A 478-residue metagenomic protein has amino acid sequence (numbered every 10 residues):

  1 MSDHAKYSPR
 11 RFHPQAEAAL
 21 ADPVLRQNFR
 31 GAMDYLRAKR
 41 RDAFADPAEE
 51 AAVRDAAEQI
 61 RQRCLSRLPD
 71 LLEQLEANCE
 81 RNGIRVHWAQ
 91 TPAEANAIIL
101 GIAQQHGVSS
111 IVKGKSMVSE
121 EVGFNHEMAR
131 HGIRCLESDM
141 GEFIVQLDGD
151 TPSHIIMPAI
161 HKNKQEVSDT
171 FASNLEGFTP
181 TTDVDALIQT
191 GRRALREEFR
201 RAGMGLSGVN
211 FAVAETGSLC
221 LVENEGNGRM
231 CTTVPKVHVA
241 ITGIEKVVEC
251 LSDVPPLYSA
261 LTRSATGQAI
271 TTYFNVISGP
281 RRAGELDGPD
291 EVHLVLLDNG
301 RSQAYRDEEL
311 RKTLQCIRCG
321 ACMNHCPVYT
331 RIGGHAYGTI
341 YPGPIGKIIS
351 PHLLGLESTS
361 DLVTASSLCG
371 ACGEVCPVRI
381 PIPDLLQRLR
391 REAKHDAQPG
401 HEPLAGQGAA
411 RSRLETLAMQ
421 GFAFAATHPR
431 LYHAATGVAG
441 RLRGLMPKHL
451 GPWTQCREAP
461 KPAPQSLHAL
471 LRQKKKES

Functional and structural regions predicted by a protein language model:
M1-E309: The feature marks the mature, well-folded catalytic cores of soluble enzymes
A5-F29, M33, R388, L414-S478: Intrinsic disorder at enzyme termini
Q74, N78, N82, I98-I102 (+11 more regions): Generic, well-ordered alpha-helical scaffold segments in large soluble proteins
E94, T271-G284, R318, Y329-G333 (+3 more regions): A glycine-rich phosphate-binding loop feature that marks nucleotide/adenosyl-phosphate handling sites
G141, A269-Y273, P403, R413 (+2 more regions): Short coil/turn segments at secondary-structure boundaries
E249-L251, A265-I270, N324, P383-Q387 (+1 more regions): Acidic/polar loop patches that form or flank catalytic/metal-binding clefts of enzymes that bind anionic ligands
G284-T313, V328-K448: Ferredoxin-type iron-sulfur electron-transfer modules in oxidoreductases and energy-metabolism complexes
L314-A321: Conserved, hydrophobic alpha-helical core segments of structured domains
